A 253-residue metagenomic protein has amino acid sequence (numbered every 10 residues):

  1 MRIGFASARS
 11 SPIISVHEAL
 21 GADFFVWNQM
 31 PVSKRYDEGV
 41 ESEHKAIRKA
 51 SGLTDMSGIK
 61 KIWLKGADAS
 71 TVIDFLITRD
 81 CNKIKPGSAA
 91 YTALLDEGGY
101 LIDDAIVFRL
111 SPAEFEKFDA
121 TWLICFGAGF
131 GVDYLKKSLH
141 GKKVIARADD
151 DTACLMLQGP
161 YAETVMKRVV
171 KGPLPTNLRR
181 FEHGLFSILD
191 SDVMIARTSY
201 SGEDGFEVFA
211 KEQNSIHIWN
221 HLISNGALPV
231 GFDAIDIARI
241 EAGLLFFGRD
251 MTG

Functional and structural regions predicted by a protein language model:
M1-L95, Y100, D233: Acidic, proline/glycine-enriched N-terminal capping motif
M1-N28, V32-R35, V107-G253: Conserved, structured C-terminal
K60, A90, D103-D104, E182 (+1 more regions): Residue-level marker for the onset of beta-strands and adjacent loop->beta junctions in well-ordered domains
Y91-E116: Aromatic/His-enriched, Gly/Pro-containing loop or helix-boundary segments that lie immediately adjacent to catalytic
